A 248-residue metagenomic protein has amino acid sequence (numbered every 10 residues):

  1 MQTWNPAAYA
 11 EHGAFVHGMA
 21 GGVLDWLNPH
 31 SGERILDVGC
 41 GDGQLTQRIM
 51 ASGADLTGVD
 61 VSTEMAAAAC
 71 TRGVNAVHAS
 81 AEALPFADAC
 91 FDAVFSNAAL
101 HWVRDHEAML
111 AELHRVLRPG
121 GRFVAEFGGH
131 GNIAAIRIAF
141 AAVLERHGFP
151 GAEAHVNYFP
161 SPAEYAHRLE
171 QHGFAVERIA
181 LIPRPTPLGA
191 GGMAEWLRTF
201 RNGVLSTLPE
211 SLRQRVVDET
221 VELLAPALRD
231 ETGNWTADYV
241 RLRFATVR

Functional and structural regions predicted by a protein language model:
M1-E33, Q44-R48, M65-A68: Conserved class I S-adenosyl-L-methionine
R34-A83, A93: Class I SAM-dependent methyltransferase SAM/SAH-binding core
A93-H106: A short SAM/SAH-binding and catalytic strip from SAM-dependent methyltransferases
E107-R122: A short glycine-rich, Lys/Arg-flanked "PGG" loop and its adjoining helix->strand segment in the class I
R122-H147: Conserved class I S-adenosyl-L-methionine
Y158-H172: Short alpha-helix
H172, E177-T232: C-terminal helical/coil "lid" or tail adjacent to the Rossmann-like core of SAM-dependent
L242-R248: Core SAM-dependent methyltransferase catalytic element
